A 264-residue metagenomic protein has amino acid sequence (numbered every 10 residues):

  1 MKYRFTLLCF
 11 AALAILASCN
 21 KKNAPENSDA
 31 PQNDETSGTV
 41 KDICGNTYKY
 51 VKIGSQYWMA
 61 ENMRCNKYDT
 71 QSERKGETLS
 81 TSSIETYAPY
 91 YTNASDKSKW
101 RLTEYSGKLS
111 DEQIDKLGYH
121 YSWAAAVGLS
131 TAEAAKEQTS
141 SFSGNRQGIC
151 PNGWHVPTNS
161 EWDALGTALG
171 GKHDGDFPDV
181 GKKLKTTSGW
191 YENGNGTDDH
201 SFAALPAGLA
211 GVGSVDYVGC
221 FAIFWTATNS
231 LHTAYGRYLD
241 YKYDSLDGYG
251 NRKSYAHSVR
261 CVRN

Functional and structural regions predicted by a protein language model:
M1-F5, N20-K21: Positively charged n-region of N-terminal signal peptides that target proteins for export
T6-L13: Sec-dependent N-terminal signal peptides
I15-S18: C-terminal motif of bacterial Sec signal peptides marking the signal peptidase cleavage site
N23-N264: Conserved positions within compact, well-structured domain cores
